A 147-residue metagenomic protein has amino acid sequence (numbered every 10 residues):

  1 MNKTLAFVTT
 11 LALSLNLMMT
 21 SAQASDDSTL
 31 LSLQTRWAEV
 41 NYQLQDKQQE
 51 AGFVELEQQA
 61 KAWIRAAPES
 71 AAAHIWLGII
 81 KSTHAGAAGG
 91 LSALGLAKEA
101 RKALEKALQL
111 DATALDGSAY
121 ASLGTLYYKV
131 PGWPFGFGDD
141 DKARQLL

Functional and structural regions predicted by a protein language model:
M1-T9: Bacterial N-terminal signal peptides that target proteins for export
V8-M18: Bacterial N-terminal signal peptides
A22-Q59: N-terminal leader/linker segments that initiate helical-solenoid repeat arrays
L33, A38-K47, T83-S92, L115 (+1 more regions): Short coil/turn linking the two alpha-helices of tandem helical-hairpin repeats
D46-K61, A93-K102, G136-D141: Helix-turn-helix repeat elements of alpha-solenoid scaffolds
P68, A112-A114: Short coil turns that delineate tetratricopeptide repeat
